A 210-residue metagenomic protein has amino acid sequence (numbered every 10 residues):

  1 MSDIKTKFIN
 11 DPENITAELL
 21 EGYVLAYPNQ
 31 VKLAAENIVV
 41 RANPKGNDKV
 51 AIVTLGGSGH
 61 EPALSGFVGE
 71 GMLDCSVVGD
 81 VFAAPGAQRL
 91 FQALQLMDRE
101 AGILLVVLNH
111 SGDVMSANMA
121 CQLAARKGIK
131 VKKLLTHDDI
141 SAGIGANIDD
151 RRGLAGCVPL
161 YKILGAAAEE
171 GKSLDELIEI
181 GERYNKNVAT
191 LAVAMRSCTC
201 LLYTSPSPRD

Functional and structural regions predicted by a protein language model:
M1-V50: N-terminal amphipathic/basic leader segments beginning at the initiator methionine
S2-I4, N47-L55, L64-V77, A142-I144: Gly-rich Lys/Arg/Thr-decorated short loops/hinges at beta-loop-alpha junctions or inter-strand turns that position
T6, V50-G57, L73-S76, G102-S111 (+3 more regions): Short glycine-rich or small-residue beta-strand-to-loop segments that form or flank ligand, phosphate, metal/Fe-S
H60, G69, L73-R99: Glycine-rich oxoanion-binding loops at beta->alpha junctions
F67-C75, A120-K130, R151: A glycine- and small-aliphatic-rich helix-loop capping segment at beta-alpha/alpha-beta transitions that lines
S76-V81, A125-N147: Short, acidic/small-residue loops that bind anionic groups at enzyme active sites
L135-E176, I180-N187: Short alpha-helices
Y203-D210: Conserved small/polar residues in nucleotide/adenosyl-binding loops
